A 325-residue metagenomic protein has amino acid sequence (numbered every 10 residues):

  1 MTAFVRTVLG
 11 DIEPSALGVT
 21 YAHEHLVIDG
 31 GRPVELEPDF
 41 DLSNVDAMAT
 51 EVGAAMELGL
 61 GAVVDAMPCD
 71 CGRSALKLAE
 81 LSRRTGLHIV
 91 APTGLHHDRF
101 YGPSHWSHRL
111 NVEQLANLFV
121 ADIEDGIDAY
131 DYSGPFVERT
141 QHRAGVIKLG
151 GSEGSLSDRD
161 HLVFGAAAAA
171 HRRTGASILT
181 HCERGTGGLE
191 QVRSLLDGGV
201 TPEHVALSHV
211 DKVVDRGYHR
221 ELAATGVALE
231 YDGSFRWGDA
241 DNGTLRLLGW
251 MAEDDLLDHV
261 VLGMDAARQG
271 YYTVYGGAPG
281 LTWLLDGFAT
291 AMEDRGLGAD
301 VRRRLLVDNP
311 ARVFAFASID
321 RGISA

Functional and structural regions predicted by a protein language model:
T2-G10, W283-A325: Mid-to-C-terminal alpha-helical segments outside catalytic/metal-binding sites
L17-D29, E35-H88, E113-H142: Alpha-helical scaffold segments that flank or form the walls of functional sites
H23, V63, L95, H171 (+4 more regions): Divalent metal-coordination and catalytic microenvironments
H25-V27, P68-C69, G94-D98, S152 (+4 more regions): Active-site beta-loop-alpha junctions enriched in small/polar residues
G30-V34, A75, Y101, G188-S194 (+4 more regions): Histidine/acidic-residue-rich catalytic or RNA/ligand-binding cores of hydrolases and nuclease-related proteins
E80-R84, H88-V90, G94-S177, A228 (+1 more regions): Active-site gating/metal-coordination segments in enzymes
A168, R172-R246, W250, V260: Catalytic pocket-lining loop regions of alpha/beta-barrel enzymes, especially the amidohydrolase/enolase/GH5 lineages
I178-L179, D232-S234, L256-A278: Short acidic/histidine-rich active-site segments
